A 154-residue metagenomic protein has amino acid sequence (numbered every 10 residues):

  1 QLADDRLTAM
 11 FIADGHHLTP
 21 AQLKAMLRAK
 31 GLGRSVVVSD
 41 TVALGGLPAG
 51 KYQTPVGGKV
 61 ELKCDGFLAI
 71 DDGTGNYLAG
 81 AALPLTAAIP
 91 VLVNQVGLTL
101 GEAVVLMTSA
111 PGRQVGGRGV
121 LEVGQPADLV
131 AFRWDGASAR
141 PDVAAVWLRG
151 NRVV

Functional and structural regions predicted by a protein language model:
Q1-M107, R113-V115, F132-S138, R152: Active-site-adjacent C-terminal substructures of enzyme catalytic domains
P111-V123: Short amphipathic alpha-helical segments at helix boundaries and their inter-helical linkers
V120-V154: C-terminal cap of metal-dependent C-N hydrolases
